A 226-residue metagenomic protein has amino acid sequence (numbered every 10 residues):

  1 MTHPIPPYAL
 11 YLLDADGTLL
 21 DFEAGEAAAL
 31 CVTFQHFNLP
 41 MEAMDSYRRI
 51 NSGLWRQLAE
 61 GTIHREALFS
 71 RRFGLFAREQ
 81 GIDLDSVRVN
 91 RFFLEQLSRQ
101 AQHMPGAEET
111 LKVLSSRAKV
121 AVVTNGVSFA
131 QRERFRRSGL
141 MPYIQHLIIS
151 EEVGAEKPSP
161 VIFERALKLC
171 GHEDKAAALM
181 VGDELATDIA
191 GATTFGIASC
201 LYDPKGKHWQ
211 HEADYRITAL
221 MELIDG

Functional and structural regions predicted by a protein language model:
M1-Y11, L39-E42, L84, E108 (+3 more regions): Asp-based, Mg2+/Mn2+-dependent phosphohydrolase catalytic module
H3-P105: N-terminal helical cap/lid subdomain that shapes the substrate entry/recognition surface in HAD-like hydrolases
